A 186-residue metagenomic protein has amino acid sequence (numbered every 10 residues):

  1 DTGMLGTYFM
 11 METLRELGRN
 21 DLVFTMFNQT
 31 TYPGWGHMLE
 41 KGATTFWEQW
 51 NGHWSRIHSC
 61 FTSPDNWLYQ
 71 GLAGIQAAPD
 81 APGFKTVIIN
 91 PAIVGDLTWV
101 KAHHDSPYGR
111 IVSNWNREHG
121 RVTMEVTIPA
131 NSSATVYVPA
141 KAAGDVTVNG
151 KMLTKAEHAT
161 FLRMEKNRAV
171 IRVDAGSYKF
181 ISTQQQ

Functional and structural regions predicted by a protein language model:
D1-T2, L14, S55-R56: Alpha-helix capping and helix-loop boundary segments enriched in small/acidic/polar residues
D1-T7, I128: Generic helix N-cap/helix-start motif at coil->alpha-helix transitions
T7-G18, A134-A140: Alpha-helical support elements that line or immediately flank enzyme active sites and cofactor-binding pockets
D21-Q186: Non-catalytic C-terminal accessory modules of carbohydrate-active enzymes
